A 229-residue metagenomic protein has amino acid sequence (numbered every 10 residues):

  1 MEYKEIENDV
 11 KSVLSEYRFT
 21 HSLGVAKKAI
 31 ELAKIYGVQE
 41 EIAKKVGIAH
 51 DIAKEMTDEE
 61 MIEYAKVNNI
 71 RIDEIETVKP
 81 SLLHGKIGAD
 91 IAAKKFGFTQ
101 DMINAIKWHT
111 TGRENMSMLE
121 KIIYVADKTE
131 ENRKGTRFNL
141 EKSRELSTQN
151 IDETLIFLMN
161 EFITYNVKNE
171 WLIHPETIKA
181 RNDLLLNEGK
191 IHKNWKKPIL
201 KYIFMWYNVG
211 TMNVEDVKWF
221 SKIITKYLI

Functional and structural regions predicted by a protein language model:
E7-V13, I30-F157: Divalent metal-dependent catalytic cores for phosphoryl transfer on phosphate-bearing substrates
T164-W195: Charged phosphate-binding loop/patch that engages nucleotide di/tri-phosphates or the phosphate backbone of nucleic
